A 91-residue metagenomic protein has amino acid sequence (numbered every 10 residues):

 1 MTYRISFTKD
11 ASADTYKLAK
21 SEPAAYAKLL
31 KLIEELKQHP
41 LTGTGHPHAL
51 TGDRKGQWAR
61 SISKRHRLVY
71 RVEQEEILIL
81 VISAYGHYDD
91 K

Functional and structural regions predicted by a protein language model:
M1-R4, S12-A27, T51, R60-R67 (+1 more regions): Enriched for short, Lys/Arg-rich terminal
T8: Residue-level signal for threonine
A13, K31-E34: Generic recognition of well-ordered alpha-helical segments within structured catalytic/regulatory domains
Y26-L29, G43: A structural signal for well-ordered alpha-helical scaffolds and beta->alpha junctions
E34-S61: A short, surface-exposed loop/turn module that caps and links secondary-structure elements
